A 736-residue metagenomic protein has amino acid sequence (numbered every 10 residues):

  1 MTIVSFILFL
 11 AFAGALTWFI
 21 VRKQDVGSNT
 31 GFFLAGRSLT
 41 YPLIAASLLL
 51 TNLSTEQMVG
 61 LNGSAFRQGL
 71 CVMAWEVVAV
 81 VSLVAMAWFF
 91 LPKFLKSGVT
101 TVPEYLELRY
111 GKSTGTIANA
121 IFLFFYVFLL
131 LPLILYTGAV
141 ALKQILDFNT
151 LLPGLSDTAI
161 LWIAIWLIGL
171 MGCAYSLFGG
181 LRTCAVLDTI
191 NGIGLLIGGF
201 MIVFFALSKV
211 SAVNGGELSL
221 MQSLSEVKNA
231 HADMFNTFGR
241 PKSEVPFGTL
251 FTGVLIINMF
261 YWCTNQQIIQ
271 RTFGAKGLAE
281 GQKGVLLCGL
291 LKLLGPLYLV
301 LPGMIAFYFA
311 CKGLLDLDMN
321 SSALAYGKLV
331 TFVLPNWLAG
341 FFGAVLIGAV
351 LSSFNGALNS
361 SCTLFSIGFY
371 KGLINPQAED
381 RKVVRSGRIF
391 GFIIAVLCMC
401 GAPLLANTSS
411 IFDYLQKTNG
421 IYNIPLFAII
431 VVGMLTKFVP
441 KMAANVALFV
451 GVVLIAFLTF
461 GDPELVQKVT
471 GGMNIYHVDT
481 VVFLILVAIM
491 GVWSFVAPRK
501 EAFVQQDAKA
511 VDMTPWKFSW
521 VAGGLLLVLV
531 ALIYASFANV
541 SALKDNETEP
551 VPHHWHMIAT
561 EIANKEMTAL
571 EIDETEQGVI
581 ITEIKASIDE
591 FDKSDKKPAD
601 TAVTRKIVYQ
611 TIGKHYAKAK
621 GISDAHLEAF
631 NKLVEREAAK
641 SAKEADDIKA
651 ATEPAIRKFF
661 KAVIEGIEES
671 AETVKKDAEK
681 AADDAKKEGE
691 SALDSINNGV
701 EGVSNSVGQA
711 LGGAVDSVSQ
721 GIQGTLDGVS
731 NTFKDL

Functional and structural regions predicted by a protein language model:
M1-E561: Membrane-embedded helix-loop-helix hairpins and adjacent transmembrane boundary segments in multi-pass transporters
M319, A323, D573, Q577 (+8 more regions): Solvent-exposed, acidic/flexible segments
A357, S361, V603-T604, A655: Residue-level detector of well-ordered alpha-helical segments, enriched for hydrophobic/aromatic packing positions
V551-T582: Immediate post-signal-peptide N-terminus of mature secreted/exported proteins
M567-E576, D592-A602, A619-D624, A642-K649: Charged, low-complexity interaction regions
I572, I580-I584, I588-T601, F630 (+2 more regions): Extended non-catalytic scaffold regions that mediate assembly and binding in large macromolecular machines
I580, I584, V608, I612 (+3 more regions): Composition-driven recognition of long, low-complexity, acid-poor segments enriched in small hydrophobic and small
